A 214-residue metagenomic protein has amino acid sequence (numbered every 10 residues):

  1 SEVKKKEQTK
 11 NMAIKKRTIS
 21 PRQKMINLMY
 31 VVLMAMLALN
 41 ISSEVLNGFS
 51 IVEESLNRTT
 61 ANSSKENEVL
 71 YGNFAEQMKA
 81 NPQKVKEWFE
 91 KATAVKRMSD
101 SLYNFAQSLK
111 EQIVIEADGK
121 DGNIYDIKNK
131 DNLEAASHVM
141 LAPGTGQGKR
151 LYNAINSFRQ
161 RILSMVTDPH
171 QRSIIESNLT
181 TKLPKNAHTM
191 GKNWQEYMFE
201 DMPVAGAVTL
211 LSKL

Functional and structural regions predicted by a protein language model:
E2-V3: Acidic, Ala/Val/Gly-enriched low-complexity intrinsically disordered segments
E7-V31, M36, L46: N-terminal positive-inside, membrane-proximal cytosolic segments immediately preceding the first
V32-R58: Transmembrane signal-anchor/signal-peptide helices with a preference for the extracytoplasmic
F49-L214: Juxtamembrane extramembrane loops of integral membrane proteins
